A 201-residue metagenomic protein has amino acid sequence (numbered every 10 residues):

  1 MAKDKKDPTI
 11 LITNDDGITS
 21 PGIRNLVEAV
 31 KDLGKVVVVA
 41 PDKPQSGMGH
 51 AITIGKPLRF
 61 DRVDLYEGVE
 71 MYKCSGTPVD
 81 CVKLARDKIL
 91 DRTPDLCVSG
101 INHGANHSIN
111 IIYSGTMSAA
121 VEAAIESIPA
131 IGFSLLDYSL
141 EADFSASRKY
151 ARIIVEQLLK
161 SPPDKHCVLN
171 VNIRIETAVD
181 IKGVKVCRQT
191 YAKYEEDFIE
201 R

Functional and structural regions predicted by a protein language model:
A2-I10, P21-K88, R92-T93: A cross-family phosphate/adenosyl-ligand binding-site feature
I12-T19, N110-I111: Short, glycine-rich nucleotide/cofactor-binding loops
T13, V39-P41, S99-N102, F133-S134 (+1 more regions): Short beta-strand segments
A85-D91, S118-P129: Alpha-helix C-terminal capping segments
L96: Short, Asp-centered acidic motifs that coordinate Mg2+ and/or phosphate in catalytic or ligand-binding sites
A105-S114: Glycine/threonine-rich flexible loop motifs
A124-A146: Glycine-rich phosphate/pyrophosphate-binding loops and their adjacent beta-strand/loop elements at enzyme active sites
S145-R201: Electrostatically charged, flexible surface regions
